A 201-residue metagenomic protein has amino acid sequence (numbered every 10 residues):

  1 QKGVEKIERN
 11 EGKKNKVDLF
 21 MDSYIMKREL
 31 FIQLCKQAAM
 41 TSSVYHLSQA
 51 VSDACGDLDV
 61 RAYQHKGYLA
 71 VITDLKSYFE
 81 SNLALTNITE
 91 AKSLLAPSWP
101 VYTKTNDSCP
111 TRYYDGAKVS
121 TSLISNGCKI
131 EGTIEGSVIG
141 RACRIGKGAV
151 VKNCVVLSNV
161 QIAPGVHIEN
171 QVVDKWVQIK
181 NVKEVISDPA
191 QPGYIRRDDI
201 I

Functional and structural regions predicted by a protein language model:
Q1-A38: Conserved core of the sugar-phosphate nucleotidyltransferase
A39-I201: Left-handed beta-helix
